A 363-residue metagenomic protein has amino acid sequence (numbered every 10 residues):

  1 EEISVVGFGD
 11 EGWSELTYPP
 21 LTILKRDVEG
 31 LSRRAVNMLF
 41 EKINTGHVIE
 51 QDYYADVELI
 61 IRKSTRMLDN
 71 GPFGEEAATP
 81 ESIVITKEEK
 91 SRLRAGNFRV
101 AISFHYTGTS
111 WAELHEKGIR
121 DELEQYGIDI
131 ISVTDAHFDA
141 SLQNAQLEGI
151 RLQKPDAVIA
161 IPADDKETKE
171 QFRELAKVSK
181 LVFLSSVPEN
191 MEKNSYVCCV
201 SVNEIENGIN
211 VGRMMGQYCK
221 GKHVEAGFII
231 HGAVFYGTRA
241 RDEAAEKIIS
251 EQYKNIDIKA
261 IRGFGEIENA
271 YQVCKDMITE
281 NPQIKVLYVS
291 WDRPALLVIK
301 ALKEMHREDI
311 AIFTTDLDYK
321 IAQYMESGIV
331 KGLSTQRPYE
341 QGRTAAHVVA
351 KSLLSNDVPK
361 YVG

Functional and structural regions predicted by a protein language model:
E1, F8-E11, K25-R34, Y54-D56 (+9 more regions): Hinge/beta->alpha junction and helix N-cap segments in small-molecule ligand-binding domains
E1-N70, H306-G363: Flexible loop/turn connectors
E1-S14, G30-F40, L59, R151-K177 (+2 more regions): Hydrophobic alpha-helical
G9-L21, D165-E206, Q217, E225 (+1 more regions): Flexible loop/hinge segments that line or gate small-molecule binding clefts
H47, Q51-M67, V100, F104-G108 (+5 more regions): An alpha-beta-alpha
P80-V100, C219-H223: Immediate post-signal peptide segment of exported/extracytoplasmic ligand-binding proteins
R120-V133, S250-Y253: Signal peptide-proximal N-terminal region of secreted/periplasmic/extracellular or secretory-lumen proteins
